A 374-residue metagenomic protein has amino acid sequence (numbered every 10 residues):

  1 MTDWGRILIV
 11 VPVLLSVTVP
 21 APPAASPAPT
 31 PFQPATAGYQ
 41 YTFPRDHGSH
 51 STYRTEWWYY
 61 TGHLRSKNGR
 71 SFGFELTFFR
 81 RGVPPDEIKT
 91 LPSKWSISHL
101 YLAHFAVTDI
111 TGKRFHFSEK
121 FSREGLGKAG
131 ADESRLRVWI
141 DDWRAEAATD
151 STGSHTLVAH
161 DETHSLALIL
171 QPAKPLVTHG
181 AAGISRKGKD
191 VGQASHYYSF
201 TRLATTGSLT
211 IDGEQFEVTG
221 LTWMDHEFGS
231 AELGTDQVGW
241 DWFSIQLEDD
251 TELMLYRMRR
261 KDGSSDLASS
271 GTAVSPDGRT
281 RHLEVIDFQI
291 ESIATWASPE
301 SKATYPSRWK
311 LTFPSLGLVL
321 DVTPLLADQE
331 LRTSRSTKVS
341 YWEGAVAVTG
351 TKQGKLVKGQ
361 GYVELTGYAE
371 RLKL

Functional and structural regions predicted by a protein language model:
M1-W4: N-terminal secretory signal peptides that target proteins for export/translocation
I7-T18: Bacterial N-terminal signal peptides
P23-L374: Structured soluble/peripheral alpha/beta segments that form catalytic or ligand/cofactor-binding pockets
